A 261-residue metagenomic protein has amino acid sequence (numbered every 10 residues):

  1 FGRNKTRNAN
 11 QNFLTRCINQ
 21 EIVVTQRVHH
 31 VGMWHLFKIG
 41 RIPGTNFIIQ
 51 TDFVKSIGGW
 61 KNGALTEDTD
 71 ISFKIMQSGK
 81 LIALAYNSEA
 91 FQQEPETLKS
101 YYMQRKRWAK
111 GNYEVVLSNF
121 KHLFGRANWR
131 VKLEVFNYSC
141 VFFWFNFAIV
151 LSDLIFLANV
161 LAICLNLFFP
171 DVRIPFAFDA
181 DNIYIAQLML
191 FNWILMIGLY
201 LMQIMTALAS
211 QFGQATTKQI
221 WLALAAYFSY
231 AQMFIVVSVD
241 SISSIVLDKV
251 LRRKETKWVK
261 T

Functional and structural regions predicted by a protein language model:
F1-A64, K106-A109, Y113, L117: Long helical/loop segments within the catalytic core of UDP-sugar-dependent glycosyltransferases, especially the large
N19, E96-S100, Q219: Transmembrane helical bundle of ABC transporter permease
G63, S72-F91: Catalytic donor-sugar/metal-binding loop of nucleotide-sugar-dependent glycosyltransferases
D70, K74, E89, L224-A231: Transmembrane helix-bundle signature of multi-pass membrane transporters/permeases
Q93-K110, K254-K260: Nucleotide-sugar-dependent glycosyltransferase catalytic core
Y102-V141: Active-site-adjacent helix/loop segment of glycosyltransferases that harbors family-specific signature motifs
K121-V135, A162-T261: Juxtamembrane C-terminal module of membrane proteins
N146-I163: Hydrophobic, aromatic-rich transmembrane alpha-helices and their immediate juxtamembrane boundary segments
